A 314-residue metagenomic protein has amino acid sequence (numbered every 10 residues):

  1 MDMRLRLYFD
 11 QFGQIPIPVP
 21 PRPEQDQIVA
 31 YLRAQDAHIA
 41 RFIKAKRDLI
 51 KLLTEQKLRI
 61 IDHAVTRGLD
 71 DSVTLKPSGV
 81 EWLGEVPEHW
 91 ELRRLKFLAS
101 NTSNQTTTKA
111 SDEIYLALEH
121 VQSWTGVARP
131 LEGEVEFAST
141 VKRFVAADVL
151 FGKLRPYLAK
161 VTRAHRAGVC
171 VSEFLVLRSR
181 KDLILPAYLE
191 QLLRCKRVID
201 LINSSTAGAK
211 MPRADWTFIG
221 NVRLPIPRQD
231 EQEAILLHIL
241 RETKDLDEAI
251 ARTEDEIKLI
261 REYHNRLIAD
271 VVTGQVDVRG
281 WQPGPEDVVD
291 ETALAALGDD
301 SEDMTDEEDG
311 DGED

Functional and structural regions predicted by a protein language model:
M1-D26, L154, G168-L175, A207-A234: A short glycine-rich beta-alpha junction/loop motif
D2, I114-E132, V149-V171, A187-Q191 (+1 more regions): Short, ligand-facing micro-motifs at secondary-structure edges
R6, T108-Y115, K142-R143, T162-S172 (+2 more regions): Short, surface-exposed loop/turn microsegments at beta-strand edges and helix-strand junctions
Q14, R22-D26, A37, P77-T106 (+4 more regions): Non-catalytic DNA-recognition/assembly elements of restriction-modification systems
P20-D71, I226-D314: Amphipathic alpha-helical coiled-coil/heptad-repeat segments
T74-S78, T108-Y115, S204-S205: Short coil/turn segments at secondary-structure boundaries
K96-T107, S111-A146, M304-D314: Sequence-specific dsDNA recognition surfaces
L183-A187, D230-E233: Short, conserved charged micro-motifs
